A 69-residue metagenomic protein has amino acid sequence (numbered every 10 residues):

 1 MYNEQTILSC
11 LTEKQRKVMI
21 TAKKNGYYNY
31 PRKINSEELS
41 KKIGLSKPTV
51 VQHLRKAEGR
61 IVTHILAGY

Functional and structural regions predicted by a protein language model:
M1-S9: Compact structured core domains
Q15-A22: Short alpha-helical "packing" element that flanks the helix-turn-helix/winged-helix DNA-binding module
N25-P31: Basic, amphipathic alpha-helical hairpins
E37: Residues within the helices of the helix-turn-helix
K41: Alpha-helical residues within the helix-turn-helix
T49-V51: Residues in the helix-turn-helix
R55-Y69: Short, Lys/Arg-enriched C-terminal cap helix and immediately downstream tail that follows
